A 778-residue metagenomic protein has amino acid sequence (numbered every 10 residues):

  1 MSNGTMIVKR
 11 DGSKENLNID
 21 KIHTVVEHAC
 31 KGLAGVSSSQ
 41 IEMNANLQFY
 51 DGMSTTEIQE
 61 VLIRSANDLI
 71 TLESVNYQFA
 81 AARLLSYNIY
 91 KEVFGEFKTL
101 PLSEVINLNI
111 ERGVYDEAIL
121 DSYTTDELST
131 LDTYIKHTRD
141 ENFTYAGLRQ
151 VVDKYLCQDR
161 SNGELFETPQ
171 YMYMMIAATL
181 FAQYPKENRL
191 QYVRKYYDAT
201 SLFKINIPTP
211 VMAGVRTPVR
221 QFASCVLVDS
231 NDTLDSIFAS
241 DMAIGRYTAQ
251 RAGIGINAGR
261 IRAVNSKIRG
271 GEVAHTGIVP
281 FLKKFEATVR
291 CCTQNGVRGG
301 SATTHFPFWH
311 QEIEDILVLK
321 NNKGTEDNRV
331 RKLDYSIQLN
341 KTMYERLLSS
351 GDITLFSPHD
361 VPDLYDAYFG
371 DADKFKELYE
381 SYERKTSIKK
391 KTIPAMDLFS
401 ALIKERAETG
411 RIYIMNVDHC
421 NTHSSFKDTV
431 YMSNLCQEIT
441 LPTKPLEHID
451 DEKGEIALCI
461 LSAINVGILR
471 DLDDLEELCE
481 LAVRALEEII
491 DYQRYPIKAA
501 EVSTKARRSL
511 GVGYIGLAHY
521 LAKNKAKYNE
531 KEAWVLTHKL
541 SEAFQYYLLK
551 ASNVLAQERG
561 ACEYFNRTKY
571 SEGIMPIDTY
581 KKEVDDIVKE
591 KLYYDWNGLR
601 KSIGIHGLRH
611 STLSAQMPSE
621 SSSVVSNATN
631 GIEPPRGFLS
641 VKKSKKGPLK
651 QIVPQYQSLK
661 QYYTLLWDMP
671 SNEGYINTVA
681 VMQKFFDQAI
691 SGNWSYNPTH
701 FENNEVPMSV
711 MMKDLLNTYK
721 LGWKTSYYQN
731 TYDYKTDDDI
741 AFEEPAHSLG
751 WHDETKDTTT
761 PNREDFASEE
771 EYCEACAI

Functional and structural regions predicted by a protein language model:
M1-N3, V36-M174, Q191-Y197: Core nucleic-acid recognition elements
A45, I63-S65, A81-Y87, A199 (+13 more regions): A glycine-rich phosphate-binding loop feature that marks nucleotide/adenosyl-phosphate handling sites
Y77-I110, L339, C420-H448, E452 (+4 more regions): Terminal amphipathic helices with adjacent charged low-complexity linkers/tails
T124-V151, C436-K444, L486, I490-D491 (+4 more regions): Catalytic alpha/beta core of large soluble enzyme barrels
C157, E164, Y171-R189, V193-G270 (+7 more regions): Function-dense linear segments that define catalytic or interfacial modules in macromolecule-processing proteins
A199, T217, D241, C479-E501 (+2 more regions): Internal maturation/activation junctions in enzymes
E272-A287, W667: Glycine- and Gly-Pro-enriched alpha-helical subdomains that act as flexible, kink-prone "lid/hinge" or packing modules
V318, R331-L402, R406-T409: Polar, glycine-rich mid-to-C-terminal structural blocks that act as macromolecule-binding/assembly scaffolds
